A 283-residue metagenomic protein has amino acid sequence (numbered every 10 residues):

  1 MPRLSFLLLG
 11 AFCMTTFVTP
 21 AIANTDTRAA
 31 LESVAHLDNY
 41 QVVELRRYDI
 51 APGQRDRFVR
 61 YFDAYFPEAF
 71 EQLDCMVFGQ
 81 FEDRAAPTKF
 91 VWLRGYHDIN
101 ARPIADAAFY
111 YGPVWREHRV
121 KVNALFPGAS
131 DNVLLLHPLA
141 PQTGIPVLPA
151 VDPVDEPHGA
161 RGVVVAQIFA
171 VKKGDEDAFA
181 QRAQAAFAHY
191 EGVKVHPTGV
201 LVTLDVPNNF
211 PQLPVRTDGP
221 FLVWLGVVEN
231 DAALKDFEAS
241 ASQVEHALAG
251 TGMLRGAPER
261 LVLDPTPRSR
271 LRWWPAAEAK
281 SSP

Functional and structural regions predicted by a protein language model:
M1-L4: Positively charged n-region of N-terminal signal peptides that target proteins for export
L7-F17: Bacterial N-terminal signal peptides
N24-D38, R60-G79, A86, G95-L139 (+3 more regions): An amphipathic, aromatic/His-enriched active-site/gating alpha helix that lines ligand/cofactor pockets
D26-N39, H137-G159, G199, A276-S281: Compositionally biased P/S/T/G-rich terminal and signal peptide-adjacent segments that lie outside catalytic cores
L45-P52, R57, A140-P211, R216-E229 (+1 more regions): Surface-exposed interaction/gating patches
A85-T88, P207: Short acidic/glycine-enriched loop/turn segments that link adjacent beta-strands
Q212-P214, R270-A279: Short, low-order "capping/linker" segments at domain edges
